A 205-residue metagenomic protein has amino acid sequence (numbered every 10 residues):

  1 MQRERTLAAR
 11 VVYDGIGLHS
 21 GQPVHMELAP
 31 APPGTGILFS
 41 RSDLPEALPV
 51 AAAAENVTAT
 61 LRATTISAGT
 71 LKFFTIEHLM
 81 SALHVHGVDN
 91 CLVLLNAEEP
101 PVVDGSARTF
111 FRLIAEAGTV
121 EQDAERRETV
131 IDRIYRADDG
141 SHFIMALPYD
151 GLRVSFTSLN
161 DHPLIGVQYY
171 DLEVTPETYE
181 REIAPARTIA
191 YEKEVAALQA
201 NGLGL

Functional and structural regions predicted by a protein language model:
M1-D89, L94-L205: C-terminal regulatory domains involved in ligand/effector binding and gene-expression control
